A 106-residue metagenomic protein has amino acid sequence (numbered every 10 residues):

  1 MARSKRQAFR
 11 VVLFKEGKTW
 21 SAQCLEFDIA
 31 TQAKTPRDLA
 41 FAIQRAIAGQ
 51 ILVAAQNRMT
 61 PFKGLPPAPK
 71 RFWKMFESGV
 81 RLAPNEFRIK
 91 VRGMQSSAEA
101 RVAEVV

Functional and structural regions predicted by a protein language model:
M1-V12, R37, F41-V106: Short, charged, surface-exposed hinge/linker loops at domain edges that act as mobile lids or interdomain connectors
Q7-E26: Short aromatic-glycine-(Arg/Gly/Cys) micro-motifs in beta-strand/loop hairpins
T19-S21, D28-A30, I43, I51: Hydrophobic alpha-helical segments
L25-D38: A short, exposed loop/beta-hairpin motif centered on an aromatic-Gly-Thr core
